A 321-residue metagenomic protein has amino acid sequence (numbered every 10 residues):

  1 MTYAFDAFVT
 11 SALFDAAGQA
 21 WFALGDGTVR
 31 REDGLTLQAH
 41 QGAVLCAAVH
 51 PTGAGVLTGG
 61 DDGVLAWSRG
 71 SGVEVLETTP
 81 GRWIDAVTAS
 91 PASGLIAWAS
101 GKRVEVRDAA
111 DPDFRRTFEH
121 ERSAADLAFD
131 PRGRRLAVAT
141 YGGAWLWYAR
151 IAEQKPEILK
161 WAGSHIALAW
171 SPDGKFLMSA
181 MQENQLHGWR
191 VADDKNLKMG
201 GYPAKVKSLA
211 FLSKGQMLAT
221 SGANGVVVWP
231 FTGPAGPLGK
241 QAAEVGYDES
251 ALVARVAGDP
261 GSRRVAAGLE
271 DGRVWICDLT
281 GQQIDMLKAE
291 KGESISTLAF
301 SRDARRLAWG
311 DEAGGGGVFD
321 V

Functional and structural regions predicted by a protein language model:
M1-V321: WD40-repeat beta-propeller superdomains and closely related acidic/aromatic-rich repeat-like regions
